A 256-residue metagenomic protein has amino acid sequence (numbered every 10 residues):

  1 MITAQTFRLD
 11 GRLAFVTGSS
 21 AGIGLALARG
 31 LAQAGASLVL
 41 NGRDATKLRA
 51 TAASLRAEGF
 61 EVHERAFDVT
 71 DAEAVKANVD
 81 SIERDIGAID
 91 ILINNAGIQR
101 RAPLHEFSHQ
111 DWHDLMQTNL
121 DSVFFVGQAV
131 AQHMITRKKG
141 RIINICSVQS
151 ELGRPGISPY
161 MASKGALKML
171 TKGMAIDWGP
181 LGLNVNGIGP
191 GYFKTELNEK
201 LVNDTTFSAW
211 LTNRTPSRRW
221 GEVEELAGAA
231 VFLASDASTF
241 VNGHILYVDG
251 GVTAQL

Functional and structural regions predicted by a protein language model:
I2-T6, L152, V231, N242-L256: Short C-terminal tail/terminal secondary-structure segment of NAD(P)H-dependent dehydrogenase/reductase domains
L13, S20-A21: Conserved glycine-rich cofactor-binding loop
P103-L104, D111-M116, I142, F207 (+1 more regions): Substrate-binding pocket helix/loop in short-chain dehydrogenase/reductase
H105, L152-S158, P180-L181, R218 (+1 more regions): Active-site loop immediately N-terminal to the catalytic Tyr-X3-Lys motif of short-chain dehydrogenase/reductase
G127, S163, T171: Active-site helix of classical SDR
Q132, I176-P180, T239: Alpha-helical segment proximal to the catalytic Tyr-Lys
S147: Residue(s) in the substrate-gating loop at a strand-loop-helix junction that position the organic substrate next
